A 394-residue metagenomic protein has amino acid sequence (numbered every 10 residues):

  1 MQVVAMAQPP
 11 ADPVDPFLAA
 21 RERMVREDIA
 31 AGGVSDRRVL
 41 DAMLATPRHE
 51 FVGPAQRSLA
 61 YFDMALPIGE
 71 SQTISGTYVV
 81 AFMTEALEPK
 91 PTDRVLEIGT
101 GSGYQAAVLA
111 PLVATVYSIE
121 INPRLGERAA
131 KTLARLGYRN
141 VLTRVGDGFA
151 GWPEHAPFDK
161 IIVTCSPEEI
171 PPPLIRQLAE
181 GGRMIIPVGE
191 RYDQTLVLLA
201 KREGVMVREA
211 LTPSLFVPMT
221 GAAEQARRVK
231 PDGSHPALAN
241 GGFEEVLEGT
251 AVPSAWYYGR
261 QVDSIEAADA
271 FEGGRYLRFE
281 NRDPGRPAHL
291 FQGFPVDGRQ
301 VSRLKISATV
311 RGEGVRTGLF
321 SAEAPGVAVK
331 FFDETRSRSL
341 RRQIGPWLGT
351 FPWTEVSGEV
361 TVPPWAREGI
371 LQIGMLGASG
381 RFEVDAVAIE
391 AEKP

Functional and structural regions predicted by a protein language model:
M1-A7: Hydrophobic h-region of N-terminal signal peptides that target proteins for export in Gram-negative bacteria
Q8, Q72, E85, Q105 (+3 more regions): Glutamine-centric residue-chemistry signal
Q8-L96, L112, E127, A134-R135: Class I SAM-dependent transferase core
Q56-G69, G181-I186, Y192-D193, G259-S264: Short, surface-exposed polybasic-and-hydrophobic patches located at secondary-structure transitions
I74, Y78, T100, Y104 (+3 more regions): Residues at secondary-structure transition points
E88-V197, R202: Conserved nucleotide-cofactor-binding alpha/beta core module
G189-A237: Active-site capping/gating segments
R227-P394: Extracellular and organelle-lumenal recognition/adhesion modules and their flexible linkers in secreted
